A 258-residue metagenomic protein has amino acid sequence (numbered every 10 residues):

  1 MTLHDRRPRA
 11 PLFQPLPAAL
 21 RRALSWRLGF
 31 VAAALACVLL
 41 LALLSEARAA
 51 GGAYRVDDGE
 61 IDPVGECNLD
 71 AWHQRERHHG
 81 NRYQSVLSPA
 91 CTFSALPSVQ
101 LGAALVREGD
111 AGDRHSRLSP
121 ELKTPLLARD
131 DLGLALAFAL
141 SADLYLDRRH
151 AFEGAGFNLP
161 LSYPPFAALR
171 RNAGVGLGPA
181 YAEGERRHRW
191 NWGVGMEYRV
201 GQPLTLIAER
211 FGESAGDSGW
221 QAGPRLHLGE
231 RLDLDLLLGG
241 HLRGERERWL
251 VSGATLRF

Functional and structural regions predicted by a protein language model:
M1-L24: N-terminal secretory signal peptides that target proteins for export/translocation
R9-L12, L24-S25, F30, D58 (+2 more regions): Sequence-pattern detector for short linear motifs and compositional/periodic biases rather than a specific fold
L16, L20-A23, L28-F30, Y163 (+1 more regions): Extended hydrophobic/Leu-rich segments
A23, G29-A42: Bacterial N-terminal signal peptides
L43-A47: N-terminal Sec signal peptide and the immediately downstream disordered periplasmic leader that contains the TonB box
R48-F258: Transmembrane beta-barrel domains of Gram-negative outer membranes and organellar outer membranes
